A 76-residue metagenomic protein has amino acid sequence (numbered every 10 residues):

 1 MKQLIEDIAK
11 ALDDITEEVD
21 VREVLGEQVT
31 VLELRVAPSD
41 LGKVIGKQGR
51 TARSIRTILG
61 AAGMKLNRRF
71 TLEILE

Functional and structural regions predicted by a protein language model:
M1-K43, K47, R53-E76: RNA-contacting regions in translation and RNA-metabolism proteins, encompassing KH/S1 modules where present
